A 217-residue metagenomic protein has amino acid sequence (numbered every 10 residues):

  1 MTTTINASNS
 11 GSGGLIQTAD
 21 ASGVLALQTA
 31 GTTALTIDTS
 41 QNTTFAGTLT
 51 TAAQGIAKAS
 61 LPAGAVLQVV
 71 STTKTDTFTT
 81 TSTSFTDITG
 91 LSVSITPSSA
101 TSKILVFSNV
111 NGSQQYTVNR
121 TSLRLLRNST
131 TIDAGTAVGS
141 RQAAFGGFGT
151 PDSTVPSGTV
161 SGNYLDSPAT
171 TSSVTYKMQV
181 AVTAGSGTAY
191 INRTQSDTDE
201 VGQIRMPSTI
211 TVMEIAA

Functional and structural regions predicted by a protein language model:
M1-F78, A100-T101: Intrinsic low-complexity, repeat-rich intrinsically disordered segments enriched in small/flexible residues
T73, T79, S84, P97-S173 (+1 more regions): Terminal beta-strand-rich extracellular "head" domains that mediate receptor/glycan or other ligand binding
L91-V93: Extended, low-complexity regulatory regions
